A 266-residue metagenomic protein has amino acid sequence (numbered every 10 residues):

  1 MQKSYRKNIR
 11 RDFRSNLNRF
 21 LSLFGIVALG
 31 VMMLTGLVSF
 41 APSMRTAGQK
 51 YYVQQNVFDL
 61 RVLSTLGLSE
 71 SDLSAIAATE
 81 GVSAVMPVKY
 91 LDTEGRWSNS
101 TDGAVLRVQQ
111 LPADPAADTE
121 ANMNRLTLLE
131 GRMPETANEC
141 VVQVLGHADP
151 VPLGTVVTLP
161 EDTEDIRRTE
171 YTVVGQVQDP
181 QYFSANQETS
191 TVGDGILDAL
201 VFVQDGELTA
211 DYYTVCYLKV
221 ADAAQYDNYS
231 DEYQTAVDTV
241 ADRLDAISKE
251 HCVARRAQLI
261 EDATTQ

Functional and structural regions predicted by a protein language model:
Q2-Q266: Membrane transport/envelope proteins' first extracytoplasmic loop
